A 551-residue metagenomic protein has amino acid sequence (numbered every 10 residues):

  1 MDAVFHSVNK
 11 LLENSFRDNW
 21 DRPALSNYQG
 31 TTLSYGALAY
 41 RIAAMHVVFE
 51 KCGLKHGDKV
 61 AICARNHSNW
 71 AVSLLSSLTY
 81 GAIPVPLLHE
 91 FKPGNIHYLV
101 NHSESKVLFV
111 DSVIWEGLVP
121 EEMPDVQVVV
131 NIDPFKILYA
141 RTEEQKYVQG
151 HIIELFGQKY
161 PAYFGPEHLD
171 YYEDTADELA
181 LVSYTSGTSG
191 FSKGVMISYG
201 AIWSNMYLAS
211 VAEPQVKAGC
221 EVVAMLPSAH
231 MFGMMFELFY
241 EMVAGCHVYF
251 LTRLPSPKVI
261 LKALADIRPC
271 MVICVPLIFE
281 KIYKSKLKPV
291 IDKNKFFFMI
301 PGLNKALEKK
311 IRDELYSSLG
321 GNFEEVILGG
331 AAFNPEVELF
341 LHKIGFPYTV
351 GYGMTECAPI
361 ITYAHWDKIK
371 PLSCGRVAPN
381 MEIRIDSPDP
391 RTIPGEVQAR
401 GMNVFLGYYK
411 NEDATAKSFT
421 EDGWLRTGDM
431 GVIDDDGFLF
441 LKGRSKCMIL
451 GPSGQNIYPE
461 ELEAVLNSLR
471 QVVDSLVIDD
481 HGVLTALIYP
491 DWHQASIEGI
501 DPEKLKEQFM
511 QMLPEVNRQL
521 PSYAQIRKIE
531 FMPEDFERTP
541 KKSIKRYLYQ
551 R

Functional and structural regions predicted by a protein language model:
V4, E13, D21-H67, A71 (+3 more regions): Conserved AMP-binding/adenylate-forming core of the ANL superfamily
W20, G150-Y184, F191, Q215-E221: Conserved pre-ATP/AMP-binding loop-to-beta segment of ANL
S34-G36, A180-M206: Conserved AMP-binding A3 loop
C52, T79, I83-Q158, G482: Structural core segment of the AMP-binding/adenylate-forming
W203-E221, S228-R312: Conserved AMP-binding/adenylation subdomain of ANL enzymes
C270-I273, K284-I369, V473: Gly/Ser/Thr-rich phosphate-binding loop
R391-T392, E396-G451, S468: Conserved ATP-binding/catalytic segment of the ANL
I449, D474, G482, M512-R551: Conserved C-terminal "lid"/linker of ANL adenylate-forming enzymes
